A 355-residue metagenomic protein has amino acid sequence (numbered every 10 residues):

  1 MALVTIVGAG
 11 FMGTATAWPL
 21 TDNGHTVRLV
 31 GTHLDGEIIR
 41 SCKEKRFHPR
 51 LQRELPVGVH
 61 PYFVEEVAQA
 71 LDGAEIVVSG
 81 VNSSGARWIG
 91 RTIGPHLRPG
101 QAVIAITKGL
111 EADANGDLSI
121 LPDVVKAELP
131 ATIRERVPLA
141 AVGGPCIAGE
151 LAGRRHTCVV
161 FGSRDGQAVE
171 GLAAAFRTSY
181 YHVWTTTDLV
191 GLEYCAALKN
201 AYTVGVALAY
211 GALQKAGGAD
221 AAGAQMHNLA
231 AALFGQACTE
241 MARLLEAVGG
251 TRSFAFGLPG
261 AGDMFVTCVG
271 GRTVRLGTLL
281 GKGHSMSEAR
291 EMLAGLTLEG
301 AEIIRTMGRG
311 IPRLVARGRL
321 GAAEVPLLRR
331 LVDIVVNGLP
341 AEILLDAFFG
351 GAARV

Functional and structural regions predicted by a protein language model:
M1-R53, H60-E65, T92, D113 (+2 more regions): NAD(P)+-binding Rossmann beta1-loop-alpha1 motif at the extreme N-terminus of oxidoreductases
G8, G31, T107, G143 (+1 more regions): Short beta-strand/turn micro-motifs composed of small residues that flank or help shape donor/cofactor-binding pockets
I39, L118-D123, E170, A301 (+1 more regions): Short, surface-exposed alpha-helical segments at coil->helix boundaries
V57, F63-D72, I76-H156, L172: Rossmann-like NAD(P)(H) cofactor-binding subdomain of soluble oxidoreductases
V81-R87, V183-T186, L331: Glycine-rich anion/phosphate-binding loops
H96, A131-P138, H156-S253: Internal alpha-helical scaffold of NAD(P)-dependent oxidoreductase catalytic cores
K199, V204-Q214, A224, A231-A242 (+1 more regions): NAD(P)-dependent Rossmann-like dehydrogenase/reductase catalytic/cofactor-binding core
